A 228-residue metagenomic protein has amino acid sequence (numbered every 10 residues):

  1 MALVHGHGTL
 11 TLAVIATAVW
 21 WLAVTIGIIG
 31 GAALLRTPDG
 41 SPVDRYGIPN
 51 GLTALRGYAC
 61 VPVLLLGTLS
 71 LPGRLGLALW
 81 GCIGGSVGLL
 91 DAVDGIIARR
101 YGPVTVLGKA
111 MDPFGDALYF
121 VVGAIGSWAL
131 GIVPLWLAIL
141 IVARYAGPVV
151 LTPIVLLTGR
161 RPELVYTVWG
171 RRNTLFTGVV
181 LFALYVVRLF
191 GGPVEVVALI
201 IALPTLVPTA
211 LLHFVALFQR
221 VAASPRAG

Functional and structural regions predicted by a protein language model:
M1-T53, G57, P113-G228: A feature for the membrane-embedded catalytic helix bundles of lipid/isoprenoid biosynthetic enzymes
S41-I83: Hydrophobic alpha-helical segments and helix pairs
L65-T68, G85, L89, W128-A129 (+2 more regions): Hydrophobic membrane-targeting signal helices
G73-L79, L107, I132-W136, P193-V194: Membrane-helix interface segments
C82-L90, A143-A146: Hydrophobic transmembrane alpha-helices
D91, D112: Conserved G/P- and acidic residue-centered "switch" motifs that form tight phosphate/ATP-binding loops in soluble
G95-P103: Membrane-interface helix/loop boundary segments of multi-pass membrane proteins
P103-K109: Amphipathic cytosolic juxtamembrane alpha-helices at the membrane-cytosol interface of multi-pass membrane transporters
